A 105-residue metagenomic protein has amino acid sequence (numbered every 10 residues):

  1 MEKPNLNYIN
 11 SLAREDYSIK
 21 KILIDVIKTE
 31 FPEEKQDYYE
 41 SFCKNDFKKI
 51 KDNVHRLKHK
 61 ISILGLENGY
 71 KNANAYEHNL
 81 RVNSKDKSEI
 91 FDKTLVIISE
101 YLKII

Functional and structural regions predicted by a protein language model:
M1-L6, K20-T29, E34-K35, K60-A75 (+1 more regions): Amphipathic, coiled-coil-like alpha-helical segments
N5, E40, D46-F47, I90: Short leucine-rich amphipathic alpha-helices used at interfaces
N10-I19, D52: Short, charged, low-complexity loops and linkers
E15, F42-K49, L64-G65, L80-K85: Short helix-adjacent coil turns
L57: An anion-binding catalytic pocket shared by soluble metabolic enzymes
